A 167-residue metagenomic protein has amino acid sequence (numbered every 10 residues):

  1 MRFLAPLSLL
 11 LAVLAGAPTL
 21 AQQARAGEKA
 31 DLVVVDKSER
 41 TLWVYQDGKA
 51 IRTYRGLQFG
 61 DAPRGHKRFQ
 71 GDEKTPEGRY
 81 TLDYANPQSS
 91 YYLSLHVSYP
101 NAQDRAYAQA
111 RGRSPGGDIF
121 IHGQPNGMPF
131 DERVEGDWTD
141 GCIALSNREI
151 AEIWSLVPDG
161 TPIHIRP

Functional and structural regions predicted by a protein language model:
A5-G16: Bacterial N-terminal signal peptides
L10-L11, A50-R52, H66, P87 (+2 more regions): Residue-level detector of solvent-exposed, low-hydrophobicity positions
L20-Y54, Q58-H66, Q70, R166-P167: Intrinsically disordered, low-complexity, Pro/Ser/Thr/Asn/Gly/Ala-rich spacer/linker segments adjacent to signal
Q23-L32, K74-Y80, Y84-P167: Exported/periplasmic cell-wall-interacting domains
